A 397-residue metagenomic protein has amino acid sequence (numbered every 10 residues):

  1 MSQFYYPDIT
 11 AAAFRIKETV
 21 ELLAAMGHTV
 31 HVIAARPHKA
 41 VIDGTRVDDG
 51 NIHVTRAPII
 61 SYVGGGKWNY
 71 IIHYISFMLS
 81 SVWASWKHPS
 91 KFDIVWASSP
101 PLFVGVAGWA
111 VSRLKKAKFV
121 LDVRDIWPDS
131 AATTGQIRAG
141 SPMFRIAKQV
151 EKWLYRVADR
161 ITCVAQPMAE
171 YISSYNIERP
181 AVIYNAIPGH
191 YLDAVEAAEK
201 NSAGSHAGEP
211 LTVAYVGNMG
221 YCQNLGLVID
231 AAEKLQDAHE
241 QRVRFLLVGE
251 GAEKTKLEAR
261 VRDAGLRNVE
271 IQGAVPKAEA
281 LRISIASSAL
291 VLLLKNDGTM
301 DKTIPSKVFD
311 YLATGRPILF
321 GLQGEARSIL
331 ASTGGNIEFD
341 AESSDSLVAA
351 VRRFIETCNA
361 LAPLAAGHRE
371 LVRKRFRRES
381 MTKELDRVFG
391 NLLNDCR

Functional and structural regions predicted by a protein language model:
M1-P58, C396-R397: N-terminal subdomain of nucleotide-sugar transferases
R36, V164-P167, I183-A186: Carbohydrate-associated surface elements
T45, I187-G204, E209, N224 (+1 more regions): Acidic anion/phosphate-binding donor-loop and adjacent secondary structure in glycosyltransferase catalytic cores
V82, W86, F103-V106, A110-L114 (+2 more regions): Membrane-proximal helix-turn-helix segments that form the acceptor-binding/catalytic region of lipid-linked
S205-Q223, V228-E233, L246: Conserved donor-binding/catalytic core segment of Leloir-type glycosyltransferases
Q223, P276-I283, L290-L312, I318-I329: Nucleotide-sugar-dependent
D237-E240, V248-G249, K254-L281, A286: Nucleotide-activated donor-binding/catalytic signature segment of Leloir-type glycosyltransferases, i.e., the conserved
E342, S346, E356-G390: A charged, aromatic-enriched C-terminal amphipathic alpha-helix characteristic of glycosyltransferases across folds
